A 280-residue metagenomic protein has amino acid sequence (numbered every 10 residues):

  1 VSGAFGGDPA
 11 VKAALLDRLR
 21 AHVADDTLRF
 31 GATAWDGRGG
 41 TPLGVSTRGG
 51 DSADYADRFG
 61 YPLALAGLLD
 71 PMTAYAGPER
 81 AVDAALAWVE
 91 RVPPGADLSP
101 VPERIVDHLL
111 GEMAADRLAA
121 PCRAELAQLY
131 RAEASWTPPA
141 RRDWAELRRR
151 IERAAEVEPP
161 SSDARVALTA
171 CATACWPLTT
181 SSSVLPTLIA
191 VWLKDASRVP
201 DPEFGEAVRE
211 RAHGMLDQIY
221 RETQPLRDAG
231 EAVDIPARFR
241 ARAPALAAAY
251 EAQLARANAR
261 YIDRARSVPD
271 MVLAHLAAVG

Functional and structural regions predicted by a protein language model:
V1-A84: N-terminal, leucine/charged-rich tether regions that mediate assembly and partner docking in large macromolecular
T47-A255, A278: Structured binding/interaction patches within domain cores
E251-G280: C-terminal structured domains
